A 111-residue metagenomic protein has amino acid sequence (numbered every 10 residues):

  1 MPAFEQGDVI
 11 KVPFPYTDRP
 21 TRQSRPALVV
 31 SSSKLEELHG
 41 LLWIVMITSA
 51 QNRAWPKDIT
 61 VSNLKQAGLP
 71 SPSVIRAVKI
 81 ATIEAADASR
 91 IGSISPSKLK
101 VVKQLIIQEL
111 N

Functional and structural regions predicted by a protein language model:
M1-A3, P20-T21: An N-terminal domain-cap segment
P2, L64-N111: C-terminal terminal-subdomain/extension
P15-R19: Short, charged beta-turn/beta-strand-edge "cap" motif at the junction between a beta-strand and an adjacent loop
P20-S24, V29-N63: Compact nucleic-acid interaction/catalytic patches
